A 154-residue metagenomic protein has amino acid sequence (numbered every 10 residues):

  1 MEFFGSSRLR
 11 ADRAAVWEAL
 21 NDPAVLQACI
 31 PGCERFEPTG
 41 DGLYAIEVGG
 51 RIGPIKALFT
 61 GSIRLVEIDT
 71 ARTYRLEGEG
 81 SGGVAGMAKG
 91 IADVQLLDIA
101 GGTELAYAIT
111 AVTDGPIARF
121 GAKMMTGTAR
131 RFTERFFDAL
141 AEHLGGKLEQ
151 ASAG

Functional and structural regions predicted by a protein language model:
M1-E47, R51, G146, S152-G154: Hydrophobic ligand-binding cavity/cleft-lining segments
E2-S6, L43-A45, L58-T60, T73 (+2 more regions): Intrinsic-disorder/low-complexity, polar/charged segments enriched in Ser/Thr/Lys/Arg/Asp/Glu/Gln
G5-S7, C33-E34, T60-E67, G90-D98: Hydrophobic/aromatic beta-strand elements that line small-molecule binding cavities or substrate pockets in beta-rich
R8-D12, G49-G53, V66-I68, E79 (+2 more regions): Solvent-exposed residues in well-ordered beta-strands and their adjoining turns, especially edge/terminal strands
V16, L20, L26, L65 (+2 more regions): Hydrophobic pocket/interface hotspot
E37-G80, R135: Glycine-rich portal/gate segments that line the openings of hydrophobic small-molecule binding cavities
G80-T128: Beta-strand/loop substructures that line and gate deep hydrophobic ligand-binding cavities in soluble
P116-G154: A conserved amphipathic terminal alpha-helix motif
